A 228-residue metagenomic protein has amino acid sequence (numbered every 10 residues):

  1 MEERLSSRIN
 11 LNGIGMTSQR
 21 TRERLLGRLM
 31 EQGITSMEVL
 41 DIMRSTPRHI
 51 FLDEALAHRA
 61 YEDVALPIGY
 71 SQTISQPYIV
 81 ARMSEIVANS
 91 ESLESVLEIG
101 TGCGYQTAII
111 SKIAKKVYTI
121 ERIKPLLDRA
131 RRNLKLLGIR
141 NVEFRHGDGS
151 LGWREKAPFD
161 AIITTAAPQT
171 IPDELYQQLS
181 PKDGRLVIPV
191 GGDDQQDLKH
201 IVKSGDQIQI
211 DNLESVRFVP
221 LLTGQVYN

Functional and structural regions predicted by a protein language model:
E2-L97, Y105, I109, I113 (+3 more regions): Class I SAM-dependent transferase core
I86-Q209: Conserved nucleotide-cofactor-binding alpha/beta core module
